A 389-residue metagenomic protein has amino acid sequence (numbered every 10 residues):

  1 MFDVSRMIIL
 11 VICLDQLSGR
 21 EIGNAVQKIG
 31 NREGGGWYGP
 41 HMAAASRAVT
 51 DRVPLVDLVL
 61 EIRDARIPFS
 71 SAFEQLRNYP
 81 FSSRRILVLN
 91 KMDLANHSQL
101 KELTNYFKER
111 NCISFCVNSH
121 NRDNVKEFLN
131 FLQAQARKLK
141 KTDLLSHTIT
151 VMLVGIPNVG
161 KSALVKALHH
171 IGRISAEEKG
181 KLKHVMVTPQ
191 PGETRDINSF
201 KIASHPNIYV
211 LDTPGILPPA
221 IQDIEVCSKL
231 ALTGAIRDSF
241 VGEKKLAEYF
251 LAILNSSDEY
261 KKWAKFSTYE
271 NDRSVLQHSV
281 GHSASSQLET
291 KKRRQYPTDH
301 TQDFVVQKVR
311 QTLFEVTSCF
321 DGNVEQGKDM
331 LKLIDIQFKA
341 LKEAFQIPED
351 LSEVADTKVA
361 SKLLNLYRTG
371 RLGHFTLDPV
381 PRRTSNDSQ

Functional and structural regions predicted by a protein language model:
F2-L58, R66-I67, A72, Y79-R85 (+2 more regions): Helix-rich effector regions associated with P-loop NTPase G domains
D57-R63, F81-D93, N111-C116: Conserved beta-strand/loop subsegment of P-loop NTPase cores
R77-Y79, L103-Y106, H170, V226-L230: Glycine-rich, phosphate-binding/catalytic loops in enzymes
L94-I156, H170: Canonical P-loop GTPase G-domain recognition
H120, S146, I156-P157, I174-M186: Acidic, polar low-complexity intrinsically disordered regions
L139, D143, I174-G180, I197 (+1 more regions): Short, structured loop/turn "capping" segments at alpha-beta junctions
V151-A176, T213: Glycine-rich phosphate-binding P-loop
